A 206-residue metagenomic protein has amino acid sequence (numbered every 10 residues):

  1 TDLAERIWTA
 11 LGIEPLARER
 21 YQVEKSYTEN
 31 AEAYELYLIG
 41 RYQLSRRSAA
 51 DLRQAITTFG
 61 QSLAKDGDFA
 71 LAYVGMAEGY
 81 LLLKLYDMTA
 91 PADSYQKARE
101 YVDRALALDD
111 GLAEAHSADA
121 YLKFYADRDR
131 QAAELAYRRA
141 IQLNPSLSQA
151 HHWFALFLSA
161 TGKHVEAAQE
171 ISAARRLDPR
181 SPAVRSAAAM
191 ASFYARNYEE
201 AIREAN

Functional and structural regions predicted by a protein language model:
T1-N206: Acidic, proline/glycine-rich low-complexity intrinsically disordered segments
